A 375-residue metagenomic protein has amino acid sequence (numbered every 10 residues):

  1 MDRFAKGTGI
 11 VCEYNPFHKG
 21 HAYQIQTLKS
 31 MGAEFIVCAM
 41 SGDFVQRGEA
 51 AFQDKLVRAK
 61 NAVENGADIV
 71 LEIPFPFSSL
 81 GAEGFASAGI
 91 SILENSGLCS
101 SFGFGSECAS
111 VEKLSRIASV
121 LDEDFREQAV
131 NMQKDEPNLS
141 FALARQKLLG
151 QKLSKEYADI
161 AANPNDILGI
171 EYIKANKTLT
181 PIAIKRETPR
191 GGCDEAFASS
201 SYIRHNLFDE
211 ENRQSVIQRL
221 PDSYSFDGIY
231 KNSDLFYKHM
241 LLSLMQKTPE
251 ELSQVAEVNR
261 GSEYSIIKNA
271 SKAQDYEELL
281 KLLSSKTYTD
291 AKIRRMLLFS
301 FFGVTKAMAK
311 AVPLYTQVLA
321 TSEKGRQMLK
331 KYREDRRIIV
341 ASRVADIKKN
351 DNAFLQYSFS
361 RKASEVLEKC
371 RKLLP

Functional and structural regions predicted by a protein language model:
M1-R58: N-terminal catalytic cores of NTP/NDP-binding nucleotidyl/phosphoryl-transfer enzymes
I10, A39-M40, L71-I73, I182-I184: Short beta-strands and strand-loop turn motifs
K60-P74: A glycine-rich helix N-cap at a beta->alpha junction
I73-P375: Active-site cores that bind ATP or allylic diphosphates and position pyrophosphate for catalysis
